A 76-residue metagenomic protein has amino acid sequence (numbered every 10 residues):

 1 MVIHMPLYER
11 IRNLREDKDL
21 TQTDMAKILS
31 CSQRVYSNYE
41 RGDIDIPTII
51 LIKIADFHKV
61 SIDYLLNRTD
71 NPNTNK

Functional and structural regions predicted by a protein language model:
M1-I3, Q22, Q33-V35, T69: Alpha-helical tetratricopeptide repeat
M1-V2, D17, L66-K76: Short, charged recognition helix plus adjacent turn of helix-turn-helix-like nucleic-acid-binding domains
E9-I28, K53: Short basic helix-loop element that most often maps to the first helix and adjoining turn of HTH DNA-binding modules
I11, M25-A26, Y36-Y39, L65: Conserved hydrophobic/aromatic packing and binding residues within compact polymer-binding modules
S30, I49-Y64: DNA major-groove recognition helix of helix-turn-helix/homeodomain DNA-binding modules
S30-I44: Recognition helix of helix-turn-helix/homeodomain-like DNA-binding domains that insert into the DNA major groove
E40, H58, L66-T69: DNA major-groove recognition helix of helix-turn-helix
